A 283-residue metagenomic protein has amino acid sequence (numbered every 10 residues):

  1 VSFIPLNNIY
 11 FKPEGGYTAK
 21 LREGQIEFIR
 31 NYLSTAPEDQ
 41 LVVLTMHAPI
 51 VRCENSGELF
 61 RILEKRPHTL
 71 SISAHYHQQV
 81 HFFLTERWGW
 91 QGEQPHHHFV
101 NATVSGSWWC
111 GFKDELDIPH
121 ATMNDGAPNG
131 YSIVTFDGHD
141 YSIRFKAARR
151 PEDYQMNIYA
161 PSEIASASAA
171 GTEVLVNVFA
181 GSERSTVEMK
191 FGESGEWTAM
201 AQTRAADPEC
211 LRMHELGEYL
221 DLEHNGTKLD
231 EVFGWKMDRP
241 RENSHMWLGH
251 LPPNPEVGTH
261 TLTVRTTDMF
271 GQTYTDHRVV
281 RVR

Functional and structural regions predicted by a protein language model:
S2-I4, P13-F99, G130, T172: His/acidic metal-ligating clusters that form di-metal
I9, E14-Y17, G111-K113: Short acidic, glycine/proline-rich loop/turn micro-motifs
I9-F11, P49-V51, H77-Q79, V104-G106 (+2 more regions): Short, solvent-exposed loop/turn segments at secondary-structure junctions
P37, A167-A169, P240-S244, P253-V257: Surface-exposed coil/turn segments at beta-strand junctions on protein surfaces, enriched
G89-G181, S185-F191, H250-N254, T261-R281: Binuclear metal-dependent phosphoesterase catalytic core
P151-D153, Q202-A205: Long, compositionally biased intrinsically disordered regions
K190-T198: Change "in extracellular beta-sheet-rich domains … of secreted and cell-surface proteins" to "in beta-sheet-rich domains
D207-H250: Aromatic sugar-binding surface patches on proteins that engage polysaccharides or sugar-phosphate polymers
